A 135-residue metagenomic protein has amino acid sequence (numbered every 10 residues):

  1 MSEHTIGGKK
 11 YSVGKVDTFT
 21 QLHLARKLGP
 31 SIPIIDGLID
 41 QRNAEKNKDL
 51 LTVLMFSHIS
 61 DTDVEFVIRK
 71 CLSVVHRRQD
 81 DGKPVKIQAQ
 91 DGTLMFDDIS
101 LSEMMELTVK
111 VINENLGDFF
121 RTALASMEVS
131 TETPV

Functional and structural regions predicted by a protein language model:
M1-R26: Short, extreme N-terminal segment that most often corresponds to the first beta-strand
T18-V135: Short, surface-exposed, charged amphipathic helix/loop patches that serve as local interaction elements
